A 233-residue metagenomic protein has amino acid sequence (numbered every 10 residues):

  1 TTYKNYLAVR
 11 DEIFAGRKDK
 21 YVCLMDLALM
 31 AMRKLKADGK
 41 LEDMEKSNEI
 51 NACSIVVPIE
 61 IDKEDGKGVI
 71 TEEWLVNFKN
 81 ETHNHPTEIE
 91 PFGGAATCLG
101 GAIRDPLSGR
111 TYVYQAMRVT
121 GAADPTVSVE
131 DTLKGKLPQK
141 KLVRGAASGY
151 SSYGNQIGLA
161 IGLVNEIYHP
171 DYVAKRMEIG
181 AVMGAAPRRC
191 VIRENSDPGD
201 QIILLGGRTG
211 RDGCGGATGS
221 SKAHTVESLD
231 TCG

Functional and structural regions predicted by a protein language model:
T1-G233: Core nucleic-acid recognition elements
